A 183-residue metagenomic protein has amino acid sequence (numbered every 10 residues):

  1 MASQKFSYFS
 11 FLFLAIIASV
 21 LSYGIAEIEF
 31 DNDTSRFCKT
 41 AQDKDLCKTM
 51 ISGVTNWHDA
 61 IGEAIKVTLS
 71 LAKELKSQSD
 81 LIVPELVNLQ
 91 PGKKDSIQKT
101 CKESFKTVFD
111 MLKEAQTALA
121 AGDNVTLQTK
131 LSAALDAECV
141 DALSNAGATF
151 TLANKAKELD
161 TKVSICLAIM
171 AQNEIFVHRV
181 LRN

Functional and structural regions predicted by a protein language model:
M1-E29, N183: Terminal membrane/secretory targeting segments in land-plant proteins
I25-N183: Folded extracytoplasmic luminal domains of secretory or organellar precursors
